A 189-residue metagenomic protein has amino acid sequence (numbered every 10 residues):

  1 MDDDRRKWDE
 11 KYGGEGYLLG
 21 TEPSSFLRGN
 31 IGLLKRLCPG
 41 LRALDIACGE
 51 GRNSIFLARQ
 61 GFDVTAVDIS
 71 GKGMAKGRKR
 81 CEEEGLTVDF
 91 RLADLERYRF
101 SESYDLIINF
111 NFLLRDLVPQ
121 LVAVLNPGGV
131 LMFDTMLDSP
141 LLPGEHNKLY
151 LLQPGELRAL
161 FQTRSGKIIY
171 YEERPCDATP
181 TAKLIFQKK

Functional and structural regions predicted by a protein language model:
M1-C38: Conserved class I S-adenosyl-L-methionine
G40-G49: Conserved class I S-adenosyl-L-methionine
D63-D68: Conserved SAM-binding motif I beta-strand of class I
S70-K72: Conserved SAM/SAH-binding beta-strand->alpha-helix loop
G77-R78: Conserved SAM-binding loop
E84-L95: Conserved SAM-binding strand-loop segment of SAM-dependent methyltransferases
R99-L106: A short acidic, Gly/Pro-enriched loop at the edge of an enzyme's catalytic core that lines a small-molecule cofactor
G129-S139: Conserved beta-strand signature within the Rossmann-like core of class I S-adenosyl-L-methionine
